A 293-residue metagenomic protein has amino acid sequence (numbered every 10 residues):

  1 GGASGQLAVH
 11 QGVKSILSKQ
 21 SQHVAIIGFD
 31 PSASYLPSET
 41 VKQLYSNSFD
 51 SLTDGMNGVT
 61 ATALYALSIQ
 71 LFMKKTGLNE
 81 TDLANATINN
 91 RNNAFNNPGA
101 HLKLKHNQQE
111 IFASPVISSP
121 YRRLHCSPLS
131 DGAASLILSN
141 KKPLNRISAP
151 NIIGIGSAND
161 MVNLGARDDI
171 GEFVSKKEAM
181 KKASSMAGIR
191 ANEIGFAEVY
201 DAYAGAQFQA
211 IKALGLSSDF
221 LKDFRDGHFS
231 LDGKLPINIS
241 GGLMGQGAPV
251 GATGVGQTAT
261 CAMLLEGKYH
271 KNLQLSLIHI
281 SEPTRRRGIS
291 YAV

Functional and structural regions predicted by a protein language model:
G1-D30, T62-N96, L136-K142, G247-Y269: Active-site-proximal alpha-helical scaffold in enzymes
G1-I27, P31-L64, L102-P128, A158-D160 (+2 more regions): Conserved catalytic cysteine-centered active-site region of acyl-thioester-dependent Claisen-condensing enzymes
A8, G12, I16, S135 (+5 more regions): Stable alpha-helical structural segments in soluble proteins, enriched in small hydrophobic residues
Q20-Q22, I194, S276-L277: Short, high-confidence coil segments that cap the C-terminus of an alpha-helix and link into the following beta-strand
S51-L52, K74-K75, A84-A86, V116-K182 (+5 more regions): Condensing-enzyme catalytic core mediating Claisen C-C bond formation in acyl metabolism
F72-G77, M180-E193: Phosphate/pyrophosphate-binding loops at sites that engage ATP/ADP/AMP, CoA/4′-phosphopantetheine, polyphosphate
L164-D168, D201-D223, P249-G251, R285: Short glycine/threonine-rich loop-to-helix capping motif typified by GTGT followed within a few residues by an Asp-Pro
I278-V293: Single conserved hydrophobic/aromatic residue that forms the stacking wall/gate of nucleotide- or nucleobase-binding
